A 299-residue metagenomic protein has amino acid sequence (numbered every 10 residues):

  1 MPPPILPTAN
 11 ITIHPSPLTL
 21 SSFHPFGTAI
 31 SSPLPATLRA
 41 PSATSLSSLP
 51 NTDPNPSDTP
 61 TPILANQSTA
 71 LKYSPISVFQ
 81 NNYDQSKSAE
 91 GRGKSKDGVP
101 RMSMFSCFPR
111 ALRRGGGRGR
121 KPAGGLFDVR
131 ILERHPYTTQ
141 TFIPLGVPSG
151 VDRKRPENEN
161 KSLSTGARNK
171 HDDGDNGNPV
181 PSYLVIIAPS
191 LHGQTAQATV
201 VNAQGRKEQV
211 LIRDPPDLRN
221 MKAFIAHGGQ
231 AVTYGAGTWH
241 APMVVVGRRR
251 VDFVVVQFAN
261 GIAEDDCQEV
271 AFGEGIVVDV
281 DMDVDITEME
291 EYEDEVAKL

Functional and structural regions predicted by a protein language model:
M1-R219, A223, I262-D265, A271 (+1 more regions): Non-catalytic, conserved peripheral segments adjacent to functional cores
P136, G228, G247-R248: Short, amphipathic alpha-helical segments
P181-Y183, K222, Q230, R249-D252: A short pocket-lining beta-strand/turn micro-motif at the edge of beta-sheets
I225-P242: Conserved metal-binding segment of the jelly-roll/cupin
V245-L299: Double-stranded beta-helix
